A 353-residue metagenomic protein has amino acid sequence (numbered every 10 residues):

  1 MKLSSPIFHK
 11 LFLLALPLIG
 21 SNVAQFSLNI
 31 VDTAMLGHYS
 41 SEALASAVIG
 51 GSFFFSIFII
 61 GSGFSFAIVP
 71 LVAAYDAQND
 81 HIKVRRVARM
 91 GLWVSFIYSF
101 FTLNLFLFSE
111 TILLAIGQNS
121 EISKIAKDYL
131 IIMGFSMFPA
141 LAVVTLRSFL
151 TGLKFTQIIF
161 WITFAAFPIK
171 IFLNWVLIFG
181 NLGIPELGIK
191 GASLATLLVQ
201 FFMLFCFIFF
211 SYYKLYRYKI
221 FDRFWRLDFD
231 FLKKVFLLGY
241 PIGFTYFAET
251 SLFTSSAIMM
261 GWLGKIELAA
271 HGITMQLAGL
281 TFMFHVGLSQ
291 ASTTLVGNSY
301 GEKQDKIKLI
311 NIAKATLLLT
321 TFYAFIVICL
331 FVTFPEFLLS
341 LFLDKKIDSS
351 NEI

Functional and structural regions predicted by a protein language model:
M1-L13, S193-T196, I208-E249: Interhelical loop/hinge segments that connect adjacent transmembrane helices in multipass membrane
H9-V69, A73, Y240-W262: Signature of the first transmembrane helix
L11, F106, S148, N174 (+5 more regions): Structural signal for membrane-spanning alpha-helices in multi-pass inner-membrane proteins, emphasizing helix cores
L14-I19, F55, S95, M133 (+10 more regions): Residue-level signature of transmembrane alpha-helical cores of multipass secondary-active transporters and flippases
V23, S27-A45, L113-S120, V176-L187 (+3 more regions): Helix-terminus/linker motif at the lipid-water interface of multi-pass membrane proteins
L44-L103, L107, A140-K154, I158-I159 (+1 more regions): Small-residue-rich hydrophobic transmembrane alpha-helices
F101-I131, F179, I326-E352: Short membrane-interface helical motifs at transmembrane helix boundaries in multi-pass membrane transporters
Q157, P168-F205, P335-S340: Membrane-interface helix-loop junctions in multi-pass transport and translocation proteins
